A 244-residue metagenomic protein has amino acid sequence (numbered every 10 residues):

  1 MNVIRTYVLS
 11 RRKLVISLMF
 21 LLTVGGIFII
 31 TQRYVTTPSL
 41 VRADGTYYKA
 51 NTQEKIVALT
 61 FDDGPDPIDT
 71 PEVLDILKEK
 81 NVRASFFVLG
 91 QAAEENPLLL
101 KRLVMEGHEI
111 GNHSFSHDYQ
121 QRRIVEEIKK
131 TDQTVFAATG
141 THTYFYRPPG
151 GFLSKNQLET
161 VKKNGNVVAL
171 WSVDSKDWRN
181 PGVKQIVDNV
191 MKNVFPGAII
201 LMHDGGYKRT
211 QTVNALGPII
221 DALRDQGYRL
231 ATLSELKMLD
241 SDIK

Functional and structural regions predicted by a protein language model:
M1-A58, D75-A84, P196-K244: Terminal accessory/targeting
F20-G26, K49-N51, I76-V88, I110 (+3 more regions): Short charge-dense sequence patches
T36-Q121, E127, T134, M238: Active-site beta->alpha N-cap acidic-glycine motif
E72, M105, S116-R229, S234-K244: Catalytic domains of cell-wall/extracellular-matrix polysaccharide-remodeling enzymes, centered on de-N-acetylation
